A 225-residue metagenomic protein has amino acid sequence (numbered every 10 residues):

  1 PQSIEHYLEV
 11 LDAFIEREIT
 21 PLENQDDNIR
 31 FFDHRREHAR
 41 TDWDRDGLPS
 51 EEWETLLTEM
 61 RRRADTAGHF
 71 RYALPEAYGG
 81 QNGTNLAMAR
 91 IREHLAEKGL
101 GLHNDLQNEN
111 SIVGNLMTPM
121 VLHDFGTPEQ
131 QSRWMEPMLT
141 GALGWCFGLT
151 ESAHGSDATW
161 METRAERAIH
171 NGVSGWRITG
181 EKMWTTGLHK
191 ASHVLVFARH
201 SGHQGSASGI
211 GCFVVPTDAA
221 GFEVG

Functional and structural regions predicted by a protein language model:
P1-I112, E129-R133, P137: Amphipathic, small/basic residue-rich leader segments at the start of a protein or domain
A77, T150-H154, M183-W184: Short, solvent-exposed loop/turn elements at beta->coil junctions and helix N-caps that rim active or binding pockets
L106-E129, G155: N-terminal glycine-rich flavin-associated loop
W134, M161, M183, V224-G225: Short beta-alpha junctions and helix-cap segments that line functional grooves
G141-L149: A short, Trp-centered hydrophobic/proline-enriched beta-strand micro-motif
A153-E162: Active-site-adjacent elements of ketosynthase-type condensing enzymes
T163-R167: A structural signal for short hydrophobic beta-strand segments in well-ordered beta-sheet cores
S174-G175, T179-V224: A short core secondary-structure module
